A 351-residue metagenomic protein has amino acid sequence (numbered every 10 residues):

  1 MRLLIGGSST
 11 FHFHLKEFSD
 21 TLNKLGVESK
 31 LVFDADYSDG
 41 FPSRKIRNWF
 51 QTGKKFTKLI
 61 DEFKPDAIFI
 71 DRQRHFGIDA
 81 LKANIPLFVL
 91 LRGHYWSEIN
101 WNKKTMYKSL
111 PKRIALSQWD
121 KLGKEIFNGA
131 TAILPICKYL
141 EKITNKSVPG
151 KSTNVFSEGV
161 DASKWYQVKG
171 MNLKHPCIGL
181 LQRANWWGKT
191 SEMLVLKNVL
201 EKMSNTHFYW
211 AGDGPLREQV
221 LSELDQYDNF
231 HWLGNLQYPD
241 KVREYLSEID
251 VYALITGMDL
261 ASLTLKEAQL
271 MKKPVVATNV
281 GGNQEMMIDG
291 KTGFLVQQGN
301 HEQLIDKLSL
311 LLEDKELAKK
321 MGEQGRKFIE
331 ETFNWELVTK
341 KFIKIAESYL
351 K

Functional and structural regions predicted by a protein language model:
L4, L134, G170-E201, F208-Y209: Conserved donor-binding/catalytic core segment of Leloir-type glycosyltransferases
Y37-P42, V89-K121: Acceptor-binding helix/loop patch of EC 2.4 sugar-transfer enzymes, predominantly nucleotide-sugar-dependent
K54, L110-I133: Membrane-proximal helix-turn-helix segments that form the acceptor-binding/catalytic region of lipid-linked
E218-L236: Nucleotide-activated donor-binding/catalytic signature segment of Leloir-type glycosyltransferases, i.e., the conserved
G257: Aromatic "clamp/platform" in nucleotide-sugar-dependent glycosyltransferases that forms part of the donor/acceptor
P274-A277, M287: Short hydrophobic beta-strand element within catalytic cores of glycosyltransferases and related nucleotide-activated
D289-G290, F294-H301, L310-E316: Conserved acidic donor-binding segment of nucleotide-sugar-dependent glycosyltransferases
Q303, L310, L317-T332, V338-K344: A short, well-ordered alpha-helix in the C-terminal region of glycosyltransferases
